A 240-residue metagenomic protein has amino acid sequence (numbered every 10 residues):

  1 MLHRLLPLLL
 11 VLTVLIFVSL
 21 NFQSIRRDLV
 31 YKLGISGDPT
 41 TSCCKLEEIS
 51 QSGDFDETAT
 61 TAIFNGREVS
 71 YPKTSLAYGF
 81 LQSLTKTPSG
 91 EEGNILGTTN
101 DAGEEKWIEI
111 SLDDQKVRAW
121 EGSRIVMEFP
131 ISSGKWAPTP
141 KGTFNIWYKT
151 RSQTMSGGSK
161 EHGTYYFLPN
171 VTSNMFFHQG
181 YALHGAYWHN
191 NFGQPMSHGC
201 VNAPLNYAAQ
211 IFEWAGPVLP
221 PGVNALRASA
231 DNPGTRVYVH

Functional and structural regions predicted by a protein language model:
L2-G53, T139, T150, G157-H240: Exported/periplasmic cell-wall-interacting domains
I16, I25, I35, I49 (+7 more regions): Weak global preference for isoleucine
R26-T99: N-terminal, intrinsically disordered, polar/charged segments of Gram-positive cell-envelope systems that serve as
G79-N191: Gly/Pro-biased beta-strand-loop elements
